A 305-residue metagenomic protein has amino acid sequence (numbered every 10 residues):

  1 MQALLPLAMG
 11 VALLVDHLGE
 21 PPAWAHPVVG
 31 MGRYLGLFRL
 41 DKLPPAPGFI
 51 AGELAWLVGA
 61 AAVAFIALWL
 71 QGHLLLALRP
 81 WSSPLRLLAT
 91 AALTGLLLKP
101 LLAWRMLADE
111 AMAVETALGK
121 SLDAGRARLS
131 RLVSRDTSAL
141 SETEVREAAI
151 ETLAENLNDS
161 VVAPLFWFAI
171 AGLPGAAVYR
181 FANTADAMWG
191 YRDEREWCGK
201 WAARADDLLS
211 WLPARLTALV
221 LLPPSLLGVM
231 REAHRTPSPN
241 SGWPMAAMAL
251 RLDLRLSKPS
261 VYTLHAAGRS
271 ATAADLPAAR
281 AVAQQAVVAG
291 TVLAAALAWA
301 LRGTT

Functional and structural regions predicted by a protein language model:
M1-A177, G190-T305: Hydrophobic alpha-helical transmembrane segments
N183: Substrate/ligand-engaging "lid" and interaction regions
D186-A187: Glycine-rich phosphate/dinucleotide-binding loop and adjoining beta-alpha-beta core of small-molecule
